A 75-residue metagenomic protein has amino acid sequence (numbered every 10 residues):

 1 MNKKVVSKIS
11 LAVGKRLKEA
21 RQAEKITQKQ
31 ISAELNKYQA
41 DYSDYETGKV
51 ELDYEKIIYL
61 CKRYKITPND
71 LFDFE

Functional and structural regions predicted by a protein language model:
M1-A23: A short, Lys/Arg-rich alpha-helix, primarily the initiator
K15-E34, Y59: Short basic helix-loop element that most often maps to the first helix and adjoining turn of HTH DNA-binding modules
L17, I31-S32, Y42-Y45, L71: Conserved hydrophobic/aromatic packing and binding residues within compact polymer-binding modules
A23, K49-L52, R63: Helix-turn-helix/winged-helix DNA-binding modules
L35-E51: Recognition helix of helix-turn-helix/homeodomain-like DNA-binding domains that insert into the DNA major groove
N36, E55-D70: DNA major-groove recognition helix of helix-turn-helix/homeodomain DNA-binding modules
F74: Conserved short acidic donor-positioning loop in nucleotide-sugar-dependent glycosyltransferases
